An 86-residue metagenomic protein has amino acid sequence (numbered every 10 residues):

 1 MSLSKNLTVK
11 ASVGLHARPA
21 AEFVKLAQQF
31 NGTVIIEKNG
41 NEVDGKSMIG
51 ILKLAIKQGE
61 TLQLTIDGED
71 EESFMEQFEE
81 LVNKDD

Functional and structural regions predicted by a protein language model:
M1-S2, D86: Absolute protein N-terminus
S2-N6, T61-Q63: Intrinsic-disorder/low-complexity, polar/charged segments enriched in Ser/Thr/Lys/Arg/Asp/Glu/Gln
T8-D44, I49, K53-L54: Compact, glycine-rich, soluble single-domain proteins
K53-D86: C-terminal structural segments of small proteins and small subunits
